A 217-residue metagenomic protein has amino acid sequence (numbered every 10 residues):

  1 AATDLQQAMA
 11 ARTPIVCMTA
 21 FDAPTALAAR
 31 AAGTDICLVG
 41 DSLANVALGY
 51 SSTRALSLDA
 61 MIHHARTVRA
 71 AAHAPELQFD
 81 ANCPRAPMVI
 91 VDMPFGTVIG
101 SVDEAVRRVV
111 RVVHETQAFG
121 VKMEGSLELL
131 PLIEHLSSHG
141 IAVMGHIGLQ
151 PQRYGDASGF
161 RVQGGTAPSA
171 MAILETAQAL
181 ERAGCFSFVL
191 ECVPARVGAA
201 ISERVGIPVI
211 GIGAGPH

Functional and structural regions predicted by a protein language model:
A1-H217: Alpha/beta enzyme core
